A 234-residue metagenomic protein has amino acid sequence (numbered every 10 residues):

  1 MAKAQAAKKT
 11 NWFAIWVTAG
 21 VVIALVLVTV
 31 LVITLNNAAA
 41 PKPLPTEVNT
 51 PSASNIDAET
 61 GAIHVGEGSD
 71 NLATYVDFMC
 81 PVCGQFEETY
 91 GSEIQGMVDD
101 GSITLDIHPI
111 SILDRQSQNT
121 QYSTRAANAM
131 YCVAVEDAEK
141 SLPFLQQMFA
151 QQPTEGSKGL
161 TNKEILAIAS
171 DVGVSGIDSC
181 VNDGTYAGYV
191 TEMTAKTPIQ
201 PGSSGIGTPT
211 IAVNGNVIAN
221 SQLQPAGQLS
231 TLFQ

Functional and structural regions predicted by a protein language model:
M1-P43, I168-Q234: C-terminal cap of thioredoxin/glutaredoxin-like
K42-S52: Juxtamembrane extracytosolic/periplasmic "stalk" immediately C-terminal to the first targeting helix
A53-S69: A short beta-strand-turn-helix
V76-M79: Short pre-active-site segment immediately N-terminal to redox-active cysteine/selenocysteine motifs in thiol-based
G84-N162, S204: Structural alpha/beta surface segment adjacent to cysteine/selenocysteine redox centers across thiol/disulfide enzymes
I165: Surface-exposed aromatic
